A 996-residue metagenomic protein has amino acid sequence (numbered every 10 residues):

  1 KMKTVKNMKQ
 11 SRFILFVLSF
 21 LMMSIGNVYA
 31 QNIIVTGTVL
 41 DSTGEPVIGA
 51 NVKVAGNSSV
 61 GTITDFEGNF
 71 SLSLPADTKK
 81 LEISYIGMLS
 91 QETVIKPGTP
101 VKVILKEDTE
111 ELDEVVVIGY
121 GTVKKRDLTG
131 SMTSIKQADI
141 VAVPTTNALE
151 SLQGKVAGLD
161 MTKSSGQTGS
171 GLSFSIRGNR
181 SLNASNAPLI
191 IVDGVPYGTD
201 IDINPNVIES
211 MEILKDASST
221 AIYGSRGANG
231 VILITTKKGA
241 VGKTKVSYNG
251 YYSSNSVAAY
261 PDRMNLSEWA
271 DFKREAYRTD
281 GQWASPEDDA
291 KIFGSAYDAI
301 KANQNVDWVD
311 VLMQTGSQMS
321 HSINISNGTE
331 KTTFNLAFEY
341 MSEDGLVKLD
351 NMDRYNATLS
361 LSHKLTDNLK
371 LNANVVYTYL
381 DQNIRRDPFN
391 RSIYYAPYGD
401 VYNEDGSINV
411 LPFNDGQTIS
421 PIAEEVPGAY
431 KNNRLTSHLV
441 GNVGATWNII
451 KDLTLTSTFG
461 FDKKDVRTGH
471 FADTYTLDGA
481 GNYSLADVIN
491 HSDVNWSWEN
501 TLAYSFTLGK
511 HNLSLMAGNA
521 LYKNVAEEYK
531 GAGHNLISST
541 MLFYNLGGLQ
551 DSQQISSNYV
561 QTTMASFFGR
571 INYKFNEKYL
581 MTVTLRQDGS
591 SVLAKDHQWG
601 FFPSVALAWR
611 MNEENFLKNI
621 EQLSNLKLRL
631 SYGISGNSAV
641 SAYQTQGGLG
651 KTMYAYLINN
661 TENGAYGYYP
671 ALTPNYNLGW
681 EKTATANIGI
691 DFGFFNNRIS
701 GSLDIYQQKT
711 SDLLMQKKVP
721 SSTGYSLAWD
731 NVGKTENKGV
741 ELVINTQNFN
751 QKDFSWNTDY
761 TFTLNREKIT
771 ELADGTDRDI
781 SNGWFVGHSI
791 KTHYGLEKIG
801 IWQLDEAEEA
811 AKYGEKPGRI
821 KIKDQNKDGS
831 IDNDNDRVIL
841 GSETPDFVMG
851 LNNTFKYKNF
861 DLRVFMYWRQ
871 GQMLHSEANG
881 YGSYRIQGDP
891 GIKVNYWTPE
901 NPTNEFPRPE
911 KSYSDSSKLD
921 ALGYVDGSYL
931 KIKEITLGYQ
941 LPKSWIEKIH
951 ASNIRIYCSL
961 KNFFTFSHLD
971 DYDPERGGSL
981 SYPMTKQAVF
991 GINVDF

Functional and structural regions predicted by a protein language model:
K1-T358, H363-T366, K370-V376, H438-V440 (+10 more regions): Short, small/polar-rich motifs associated with maturation and membrane association, primarily at protein termini
I83, I190, Y402, F506 (+3 more regions): Short aromatic-centered micro-motifs
I140, N186-A187, M319, R354 (+7 more regions): Extracellular/periplasmic, surface-exposed regions of secreted and cell-surface proteins
L149-Q153, W729-E736, R778-H793, I839-T854 (+4 more regions): C-terminal extracellular loops and terminal segments of Gram-negative outer membrane beta-barrel proteins
S247-K301, K530, Q644, D730 (+1 more regions): Conserved small-residue
G281-N305, Q318-S320, F389-E424, K431: Acidic, glycine-rich flexible loop segments
S842-H875: Glycine-rich, aromatic-lined ligand/substrate-binding cores of catalytic and carbohydrate-binding domains
L862-L930: C-terminal beta-barrel architecture of Gram-negative outer-membrane proteins
